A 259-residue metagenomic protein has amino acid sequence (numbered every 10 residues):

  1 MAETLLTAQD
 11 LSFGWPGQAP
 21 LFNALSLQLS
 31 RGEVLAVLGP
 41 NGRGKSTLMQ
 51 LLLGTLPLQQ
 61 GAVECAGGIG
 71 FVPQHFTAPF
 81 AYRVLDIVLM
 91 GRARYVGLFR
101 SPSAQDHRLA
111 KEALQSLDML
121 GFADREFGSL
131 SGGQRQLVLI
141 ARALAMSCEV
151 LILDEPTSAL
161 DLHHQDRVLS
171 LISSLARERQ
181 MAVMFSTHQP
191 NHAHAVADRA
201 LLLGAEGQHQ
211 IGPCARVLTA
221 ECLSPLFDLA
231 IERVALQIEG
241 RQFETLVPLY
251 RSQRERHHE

Functional and structural regions predicted by a protein language model:
M1-A8, S12-A24, P57, P79: A short, flexible loop at the N-terminus of ABC-type nucleotide-binding domains that lies
L38-P40: The feature captures the beta-strand-to-loop junction immediately N-terminal to the Walker
L53: Helix-to-loop junction immediately C-terminal to a conserved catalytic motif
E126-L130, Q134: Conserved ABC ATPase signature
L151-E155: Catalytic Walker B motif of ABC-type/P-loop ATPase nucleotide-binding domains
T187-H188: H-loop/switch region of ABC-family ATPase nucleotide-binding domains
L226-E259: ABC ATPase nucleotide-binding domains
